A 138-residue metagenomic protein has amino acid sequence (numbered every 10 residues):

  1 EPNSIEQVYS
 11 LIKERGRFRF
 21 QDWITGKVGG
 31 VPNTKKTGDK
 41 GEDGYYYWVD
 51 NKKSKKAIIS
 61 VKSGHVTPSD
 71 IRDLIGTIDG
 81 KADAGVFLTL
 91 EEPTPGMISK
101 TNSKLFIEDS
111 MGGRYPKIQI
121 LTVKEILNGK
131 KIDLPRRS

Functional and structural regions predicted by a protein language model:
E1-S138: Mixed-charge (Asp/Glu-Lys/Arg
